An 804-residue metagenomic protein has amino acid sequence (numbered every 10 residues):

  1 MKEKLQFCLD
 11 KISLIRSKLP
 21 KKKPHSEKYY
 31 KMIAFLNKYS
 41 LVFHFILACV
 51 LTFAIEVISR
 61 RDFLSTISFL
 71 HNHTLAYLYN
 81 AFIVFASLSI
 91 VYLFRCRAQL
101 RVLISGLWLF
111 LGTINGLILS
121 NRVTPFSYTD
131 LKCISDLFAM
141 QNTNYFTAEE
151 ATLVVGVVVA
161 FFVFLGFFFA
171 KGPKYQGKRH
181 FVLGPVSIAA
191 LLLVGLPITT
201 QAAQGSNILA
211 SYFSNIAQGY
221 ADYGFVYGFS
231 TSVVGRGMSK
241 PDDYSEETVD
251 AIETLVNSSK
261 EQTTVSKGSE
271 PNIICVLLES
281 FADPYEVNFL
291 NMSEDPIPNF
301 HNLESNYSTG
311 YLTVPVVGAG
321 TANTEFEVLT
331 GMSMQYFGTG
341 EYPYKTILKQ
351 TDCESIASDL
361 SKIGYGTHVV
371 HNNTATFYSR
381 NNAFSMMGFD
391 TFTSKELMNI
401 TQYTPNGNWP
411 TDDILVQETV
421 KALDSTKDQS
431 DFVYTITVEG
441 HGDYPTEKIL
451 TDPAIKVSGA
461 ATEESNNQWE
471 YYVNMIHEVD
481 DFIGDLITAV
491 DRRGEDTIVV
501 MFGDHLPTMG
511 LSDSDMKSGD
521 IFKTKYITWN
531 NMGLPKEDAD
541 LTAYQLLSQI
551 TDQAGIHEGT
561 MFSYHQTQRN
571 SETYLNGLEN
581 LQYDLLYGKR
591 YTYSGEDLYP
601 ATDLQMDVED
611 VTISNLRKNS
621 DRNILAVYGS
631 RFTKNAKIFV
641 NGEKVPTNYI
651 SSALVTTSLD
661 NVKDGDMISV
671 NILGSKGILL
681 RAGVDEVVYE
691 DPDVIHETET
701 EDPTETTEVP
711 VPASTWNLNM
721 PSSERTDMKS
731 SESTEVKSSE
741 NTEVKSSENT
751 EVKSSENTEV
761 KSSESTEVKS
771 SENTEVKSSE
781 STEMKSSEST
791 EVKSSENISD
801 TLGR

Functional and structural regions predicted by a protein language model:
M1-Y39, G172-K178, D603, R617 (+2 more regions): Short, Lys/Arg-enriched, disordered terminal segments
F7, K11, I15-G219, G665-M667: Transmembrane and membrane-interface helices of multi-pass, inner-membrane envelope-modifying transferases
L131-I134, D222-V226, V249, I297 (+2 more regions): Alpha-helix initiation and N-capping motif
I198-C275: Membrane-interface segments at or immediately adjacent to transmembrane helices that form the boundary between
S259-K267, C275-L278, D283-S723, S795-R804: Solvent-exposed soluble domains appended to multi-pass membrane proteins
S722-S795: Long, intrinsically disordered low-complexity tandem-repeat segments
